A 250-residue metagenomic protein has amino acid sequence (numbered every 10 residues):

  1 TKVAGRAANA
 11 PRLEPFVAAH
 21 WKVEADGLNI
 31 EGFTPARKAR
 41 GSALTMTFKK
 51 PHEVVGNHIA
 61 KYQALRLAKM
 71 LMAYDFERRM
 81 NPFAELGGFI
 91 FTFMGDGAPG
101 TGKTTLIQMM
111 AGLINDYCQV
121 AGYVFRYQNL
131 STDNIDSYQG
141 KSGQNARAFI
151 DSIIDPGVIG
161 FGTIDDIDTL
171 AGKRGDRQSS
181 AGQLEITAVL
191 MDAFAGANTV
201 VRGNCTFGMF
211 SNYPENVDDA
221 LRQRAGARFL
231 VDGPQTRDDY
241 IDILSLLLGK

Functional and structural regions predicted by a protein language model:
T1-T47: Interdomain "pre-motor" coupling segment immediately N-terminal to P-loop NTPase/helicase cores
M46-F91: Pre-Walker A (pre-P-loop) alpha-helix and adjacent loop at the N terminus of AAA/AAA+ ATPase modules, a conserved
E85-Y127, D151-S152: Walker A/P-loop
D116-G122, D232-K250: Conserved C-terminal "switch" segment of AAA+ ATPases
V124-P156: Short glycine-rich substrate-engagement loop in P-loop NTPases that contacts/grips substrate
S142-A148, G175-C205: Substrate-gripping "pore-loop 1 plus following alpha2 helix"
P156-G182: Conserved P-loop NTPase "ATPase switch" module shared by AAA+ and STAND
D218-Q235: A short helix-turn-beta junction within AAA+ P-loop NTPase domains corresponding to the substrate/partner-engaging
